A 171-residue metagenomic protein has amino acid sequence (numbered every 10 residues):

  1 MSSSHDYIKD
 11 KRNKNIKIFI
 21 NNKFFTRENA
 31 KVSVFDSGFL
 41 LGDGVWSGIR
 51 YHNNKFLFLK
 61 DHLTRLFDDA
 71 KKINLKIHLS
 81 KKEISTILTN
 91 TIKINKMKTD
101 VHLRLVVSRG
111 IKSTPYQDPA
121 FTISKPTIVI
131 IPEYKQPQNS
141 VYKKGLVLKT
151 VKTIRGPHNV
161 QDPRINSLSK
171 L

Functional and structural regions predicted by a protein language model:
M1-N90, I94, Y116-L171: Helix-start/capping segments and mature chain N-termini
L88, I94-V107: Ordered, amphipathic secondary-structure segments that act as subunit-interaction surfaces in large macromolecular
S108-S113: Short, internal active-site loops enriched in acidic
